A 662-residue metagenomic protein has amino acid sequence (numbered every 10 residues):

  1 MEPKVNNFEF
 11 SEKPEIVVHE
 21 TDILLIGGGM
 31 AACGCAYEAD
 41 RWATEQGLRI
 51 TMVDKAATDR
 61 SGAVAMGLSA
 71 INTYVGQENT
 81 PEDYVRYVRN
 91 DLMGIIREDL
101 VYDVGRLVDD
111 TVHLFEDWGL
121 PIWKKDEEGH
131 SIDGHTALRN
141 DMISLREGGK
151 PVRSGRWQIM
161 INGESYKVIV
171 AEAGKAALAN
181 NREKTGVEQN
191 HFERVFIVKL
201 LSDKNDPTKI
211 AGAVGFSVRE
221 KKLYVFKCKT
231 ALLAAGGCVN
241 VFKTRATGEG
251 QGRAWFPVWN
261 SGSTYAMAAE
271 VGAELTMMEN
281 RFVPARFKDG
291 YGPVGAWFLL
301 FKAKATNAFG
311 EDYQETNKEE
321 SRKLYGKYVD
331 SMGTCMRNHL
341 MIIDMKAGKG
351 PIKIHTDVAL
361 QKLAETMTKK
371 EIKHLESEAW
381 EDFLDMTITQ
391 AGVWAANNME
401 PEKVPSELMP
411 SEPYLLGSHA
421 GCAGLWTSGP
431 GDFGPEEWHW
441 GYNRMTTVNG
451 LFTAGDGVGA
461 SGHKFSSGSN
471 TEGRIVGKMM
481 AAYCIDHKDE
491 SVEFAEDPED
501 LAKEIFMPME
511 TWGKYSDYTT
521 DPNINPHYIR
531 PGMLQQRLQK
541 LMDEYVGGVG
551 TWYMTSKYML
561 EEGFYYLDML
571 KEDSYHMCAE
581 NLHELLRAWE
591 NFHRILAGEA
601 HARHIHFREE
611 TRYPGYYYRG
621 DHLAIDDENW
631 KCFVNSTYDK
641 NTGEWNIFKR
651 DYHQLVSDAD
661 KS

Functional and structural regions predicted by a protein language model:
M1-I23: Extreme N-terminal leader/targeting segments of oxidoreductases
V18-T21, E220-T230: Core beta-strand elements of the Rossmann-like FAD/NAD(P) dinucleotide-binding domain in flavoenzyme oxidoreductases
I23-T51: N-terminal Rossmann-like FAD-binding beta1-loop-alpha1 element of flavoenzymes
A43-A65: Glycine-rich FAD pyrophosphate-binding loop
G119-K209, M278-G462, G547-S662: Mobile, glycine/GP-rich and aromatic-enriched active-site lid/loop segments adjacent to catalytic centers
L201-Y224: Conserved beta-strand-loop-beta-strand element in the redox core of flavoprotein oxidoreductases
L233-G292, S466-M479: Glycine-rich loop(s) and the adjacent beta-strand/alpha-helix scaffold that form part
D486-E580: Long, amphipathic alpha-helical stalk/connector segments used for oligomerization, subunit docking, or mechanical
